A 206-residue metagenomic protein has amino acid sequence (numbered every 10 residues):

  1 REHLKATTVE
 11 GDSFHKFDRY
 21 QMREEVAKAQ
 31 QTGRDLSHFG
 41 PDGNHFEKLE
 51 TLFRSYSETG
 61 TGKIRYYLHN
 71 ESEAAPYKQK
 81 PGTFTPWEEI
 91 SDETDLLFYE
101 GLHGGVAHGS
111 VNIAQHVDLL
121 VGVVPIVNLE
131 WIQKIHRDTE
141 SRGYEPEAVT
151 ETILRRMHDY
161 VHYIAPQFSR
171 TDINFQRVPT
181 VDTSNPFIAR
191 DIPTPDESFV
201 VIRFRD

Functional and structural regions predicted by a protein language model:
R1-E2: Glycine-rich phosphate-binding P-loop
A6-K78: Conserved nucleotide-sensing/catalytic segment adjacent to the nucleotide-binding pocket in NTP-handling enzymes
D12, D118, D172: Receiver (REC) domain switch/active-site residues of two-component response regulators
S57, K63-A74, V124-E130, P146-L154: Conserved Switch II/interswitch segment of TRAFAC-class P-loop GTPases
T83-D92, L96, I113, V127-D206: C-terminal accessory "lid"/substrate-recognition subdomains
G101-G105: Short beta->alpha connector loops
V106-V111: Conserved ATPase-coupling elements of RecA-like P-loop NTPase cores
